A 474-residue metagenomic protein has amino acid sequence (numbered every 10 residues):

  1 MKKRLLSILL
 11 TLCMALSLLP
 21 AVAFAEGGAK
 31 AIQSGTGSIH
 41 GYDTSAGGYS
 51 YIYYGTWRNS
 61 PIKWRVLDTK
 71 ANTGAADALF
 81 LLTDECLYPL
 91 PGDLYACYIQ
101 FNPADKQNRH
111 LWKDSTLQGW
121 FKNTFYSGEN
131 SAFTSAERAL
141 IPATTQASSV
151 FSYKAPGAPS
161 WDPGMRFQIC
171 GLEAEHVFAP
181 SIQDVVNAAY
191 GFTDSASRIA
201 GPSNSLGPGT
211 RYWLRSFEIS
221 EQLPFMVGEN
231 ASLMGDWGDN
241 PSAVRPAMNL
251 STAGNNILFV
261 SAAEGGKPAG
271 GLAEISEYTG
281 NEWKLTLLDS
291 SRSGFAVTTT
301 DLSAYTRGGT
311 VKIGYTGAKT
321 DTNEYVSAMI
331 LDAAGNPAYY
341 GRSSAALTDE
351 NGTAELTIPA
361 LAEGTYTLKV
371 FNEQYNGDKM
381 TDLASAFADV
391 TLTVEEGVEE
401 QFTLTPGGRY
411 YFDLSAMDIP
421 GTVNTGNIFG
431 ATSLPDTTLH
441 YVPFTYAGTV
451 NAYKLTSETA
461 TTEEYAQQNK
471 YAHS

Functional and structural regions predicted by a protein language model:
M1-L10: Positively charged n-region of N-terminal signal peptides that target proteins for export
L16-F24: C-terminal segment of classical bacterial N-terminal signal peptides
F24, T403-G408, T438, T459-H473: Short, intrinsically disordered, charge-balanced linker/junction segments flanking boundaries in proteins
G27-E363, N372-F402, M417, I428-G430 (+2 more regions): Collagenous Gly-X-Y triple-helix signature in extracellular proteins
V66, Y411-D413, N424: Extracytoplasmic/secretory soluble proteins
A334-S343, N451-S457, T462-E464: Surface-exposed loop/edge segments in extracytoplasmic proteins
Y366-V370, Y410: A short tyrosine-centered beta-strand micro-motif
G407-D413, V442-F444, V450-A452, A472-S474: Extended low-polarity, hydrophobic cluster-rich segments
